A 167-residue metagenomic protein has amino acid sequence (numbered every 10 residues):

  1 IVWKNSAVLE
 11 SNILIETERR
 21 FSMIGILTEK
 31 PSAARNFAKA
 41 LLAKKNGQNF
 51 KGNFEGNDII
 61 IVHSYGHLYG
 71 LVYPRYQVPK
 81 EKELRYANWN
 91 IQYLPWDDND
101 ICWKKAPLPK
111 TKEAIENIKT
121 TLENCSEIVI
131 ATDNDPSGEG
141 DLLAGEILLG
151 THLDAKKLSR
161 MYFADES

Functional and structural regions predicted by a protein language model:
I1-S22: Short, Lys/Arg-enriched N-terminal segments with co-localized hydrophobic residues within the first ~10-30 amino acids
T17-S167: Intrinsically disordered, low-complexity regulatory segments
